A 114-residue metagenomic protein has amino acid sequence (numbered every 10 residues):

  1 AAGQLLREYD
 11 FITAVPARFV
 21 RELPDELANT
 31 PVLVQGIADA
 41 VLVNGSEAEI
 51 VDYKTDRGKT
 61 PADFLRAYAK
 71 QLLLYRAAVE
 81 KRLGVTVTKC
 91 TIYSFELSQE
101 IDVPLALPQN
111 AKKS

Functional and structural regions predicted by a protein language model:
A1-S114: Structural signature of nuclease core domains in nucleic-acid processing machines
